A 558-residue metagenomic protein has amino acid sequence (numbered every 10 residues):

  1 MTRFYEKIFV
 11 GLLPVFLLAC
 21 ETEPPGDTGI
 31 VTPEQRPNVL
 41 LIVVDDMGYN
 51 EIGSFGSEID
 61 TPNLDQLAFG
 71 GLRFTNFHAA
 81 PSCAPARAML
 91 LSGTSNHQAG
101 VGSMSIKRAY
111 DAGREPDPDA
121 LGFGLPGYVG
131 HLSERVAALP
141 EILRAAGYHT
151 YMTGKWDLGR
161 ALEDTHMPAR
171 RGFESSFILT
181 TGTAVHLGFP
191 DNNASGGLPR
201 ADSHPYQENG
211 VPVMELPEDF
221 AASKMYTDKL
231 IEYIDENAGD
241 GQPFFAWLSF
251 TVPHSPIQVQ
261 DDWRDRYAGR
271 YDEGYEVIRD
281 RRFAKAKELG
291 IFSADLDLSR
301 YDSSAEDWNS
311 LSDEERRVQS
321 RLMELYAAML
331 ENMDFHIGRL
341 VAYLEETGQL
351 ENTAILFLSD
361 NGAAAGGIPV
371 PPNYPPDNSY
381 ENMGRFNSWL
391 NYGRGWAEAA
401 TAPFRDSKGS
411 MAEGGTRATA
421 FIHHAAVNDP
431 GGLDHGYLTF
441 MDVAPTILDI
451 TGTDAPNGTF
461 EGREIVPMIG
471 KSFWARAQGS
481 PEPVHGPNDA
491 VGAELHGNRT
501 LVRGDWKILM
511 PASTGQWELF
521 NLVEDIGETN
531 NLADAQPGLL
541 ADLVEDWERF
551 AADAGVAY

Functional and structural regions predicted by a protein language model:
L18-A19: C-terminal motif of bacterial Sec signal peptides marking the signal peptidase cleavage site
G29-L72, A80-P81, W156, G362 (+2 more regions): Active-site-proximal N-terminal segment of extracellular/periplasmic enzymes that hydrolyze or transfer
V39, D45, L143, K155 (+6 more regions): A short aromatic-rich beta-strand->coil structural motif
I52-G53, N76-F77, L125-S133, V213-A221 (+7 more regions): Active-site rim elements
S57-M89, G93-Q98, G147-Y151, R171-T181 (+3 more regions): Short, structured active-site-proximal loop/turn typified by the sulfatase FGly-forming signature C/S-X-P-X-R
S105-Y148, W156-R264, A268, E273 (+1 more regions): Formylglycine-dependent
L162-G172, Q258-V259, A342-H423: Histidine-centered active-site microenvironments of extracellular/periplasmic hydrolases and transferases
G172-S175, L179-V185, F386-G414, V427-L522 (+1 more regions): C-terminal cap/loop subdomain of S1 sulfatases and analogous C-terminal strand-loop tails that border
